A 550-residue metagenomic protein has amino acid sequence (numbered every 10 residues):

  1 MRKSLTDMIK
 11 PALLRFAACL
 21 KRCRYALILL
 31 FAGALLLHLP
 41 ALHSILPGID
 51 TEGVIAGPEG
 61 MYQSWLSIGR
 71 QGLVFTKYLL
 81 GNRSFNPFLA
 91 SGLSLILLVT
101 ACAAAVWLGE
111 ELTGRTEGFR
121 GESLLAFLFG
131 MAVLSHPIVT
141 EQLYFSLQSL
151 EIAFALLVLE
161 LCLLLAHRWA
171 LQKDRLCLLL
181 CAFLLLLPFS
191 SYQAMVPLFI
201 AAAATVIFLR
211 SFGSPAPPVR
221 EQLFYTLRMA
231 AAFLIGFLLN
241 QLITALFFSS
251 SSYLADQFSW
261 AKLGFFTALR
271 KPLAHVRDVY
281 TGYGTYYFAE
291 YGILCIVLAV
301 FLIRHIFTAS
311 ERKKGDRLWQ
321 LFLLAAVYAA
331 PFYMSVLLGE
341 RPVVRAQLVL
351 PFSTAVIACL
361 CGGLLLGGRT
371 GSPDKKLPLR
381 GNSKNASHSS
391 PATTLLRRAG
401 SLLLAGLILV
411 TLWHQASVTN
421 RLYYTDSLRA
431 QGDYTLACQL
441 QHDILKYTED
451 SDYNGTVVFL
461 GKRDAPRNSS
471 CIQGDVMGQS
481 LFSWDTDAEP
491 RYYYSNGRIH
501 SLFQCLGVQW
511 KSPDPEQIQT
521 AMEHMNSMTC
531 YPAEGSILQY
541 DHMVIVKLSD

Functional and structural regions predicted by a protein language model:
L5, I9, L13-S67, Q71 (+10 more regions): Intrinsically disordered, polar/acidic, low-complexity terminal segments
A34-L95, C102-A104, G121, G130 (+4 more regions): Transmembrane catalytic cores of multi-pass membrane glycosyltransferases and polysaccharide-assembly enzymes
Y62, K313-R369, R397-S401, T411-R429: Transmembrane helical hairpin unit
V99, A153-L164, C181, F233 (+1 more regions): Alpha-helical transmembrane segments of multi-pass membrane proteins
A103-L108, L161-R168, A202-R210, L298-H305 (+2 more regions): Transmembrane alpha-helices and membrane-interface helical segments of multi-pass integral membrane enzymes
E110-E117, L171, F208-F212, F247-S250 (+4 more regions): Juxtamembrane transmembrane-helix termini
A126-H167: Well-ordered mid-protein domain cores that form the structural environment of catalytic cofactors
L159-C177, R210-P217: Membrane-interface transmembrane helices that cradle and orient dolichyl/undecaprenyl
